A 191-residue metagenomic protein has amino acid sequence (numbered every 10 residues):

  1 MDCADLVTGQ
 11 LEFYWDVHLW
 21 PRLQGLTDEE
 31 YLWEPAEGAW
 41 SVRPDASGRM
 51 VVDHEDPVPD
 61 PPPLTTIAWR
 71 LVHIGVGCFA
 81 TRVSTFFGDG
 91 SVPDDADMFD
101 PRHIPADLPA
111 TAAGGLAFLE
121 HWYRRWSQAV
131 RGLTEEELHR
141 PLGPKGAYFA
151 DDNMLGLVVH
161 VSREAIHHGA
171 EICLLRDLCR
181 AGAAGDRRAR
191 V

Functional and structural regions predicted by a protein language model:
D2-R102, G143-V191: Short, contiguous alpha-helical
R102-H139, L155-I166: Acidic/histidine-rich alpha-helical segments that form the ligand environment of transition-metal centers
